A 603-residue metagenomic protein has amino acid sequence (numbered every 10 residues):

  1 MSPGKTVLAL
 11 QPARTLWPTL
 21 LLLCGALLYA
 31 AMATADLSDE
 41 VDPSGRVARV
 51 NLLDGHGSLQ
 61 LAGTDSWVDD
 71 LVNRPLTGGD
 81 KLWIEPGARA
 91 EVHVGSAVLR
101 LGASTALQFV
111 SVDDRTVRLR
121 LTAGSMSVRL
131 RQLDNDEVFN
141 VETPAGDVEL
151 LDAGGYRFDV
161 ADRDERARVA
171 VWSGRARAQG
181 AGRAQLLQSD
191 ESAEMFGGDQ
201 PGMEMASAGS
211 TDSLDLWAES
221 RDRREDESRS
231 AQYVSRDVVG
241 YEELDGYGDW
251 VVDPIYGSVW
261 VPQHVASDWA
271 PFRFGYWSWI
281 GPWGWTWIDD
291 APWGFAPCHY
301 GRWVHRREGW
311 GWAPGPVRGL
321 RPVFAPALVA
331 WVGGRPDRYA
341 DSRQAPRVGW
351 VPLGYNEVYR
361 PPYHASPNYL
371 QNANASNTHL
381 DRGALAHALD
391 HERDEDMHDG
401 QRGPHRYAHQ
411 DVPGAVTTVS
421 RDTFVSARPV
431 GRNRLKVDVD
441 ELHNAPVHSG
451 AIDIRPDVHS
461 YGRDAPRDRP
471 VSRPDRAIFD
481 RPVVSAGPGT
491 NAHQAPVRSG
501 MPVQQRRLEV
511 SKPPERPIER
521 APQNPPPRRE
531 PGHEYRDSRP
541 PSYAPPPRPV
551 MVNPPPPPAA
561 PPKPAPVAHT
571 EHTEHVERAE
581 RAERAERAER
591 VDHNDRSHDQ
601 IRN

Functional and structural regions predicted by a protein language model:
M1-R14: N-terminal secretory signal peptides that target proteins for export/translocation
P3, L37, L71, A161-D162 (+3 more regions): A general structural-boundary detector
Q11-G25: Sec-dependent N-terminal signal peptides
G25, E40, V47-R49, R74 (+20 more regions): Generic marker of residues within folded, mature protein domains
A33-R177, G182-A193, R221, E227-S228 (+1 more regions): Flexible, surface-exposed loop/linker segments and immediately adjacent secondary-structure boundaries
E194-N603: Low-complexity, repeat-rich tail regions
